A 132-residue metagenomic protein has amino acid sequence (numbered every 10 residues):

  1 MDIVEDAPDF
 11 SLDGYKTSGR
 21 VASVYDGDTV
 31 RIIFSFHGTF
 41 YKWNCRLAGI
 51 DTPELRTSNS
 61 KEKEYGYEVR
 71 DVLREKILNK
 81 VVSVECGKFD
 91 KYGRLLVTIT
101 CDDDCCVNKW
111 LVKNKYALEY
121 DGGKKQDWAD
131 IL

Functional and structural regions predicted by a protein language model:
M1-L132: Small beta-barrel nucleic-acid-binding modules, primarily SNase/OB-fold domains and secondarily Tudor-like barrels
